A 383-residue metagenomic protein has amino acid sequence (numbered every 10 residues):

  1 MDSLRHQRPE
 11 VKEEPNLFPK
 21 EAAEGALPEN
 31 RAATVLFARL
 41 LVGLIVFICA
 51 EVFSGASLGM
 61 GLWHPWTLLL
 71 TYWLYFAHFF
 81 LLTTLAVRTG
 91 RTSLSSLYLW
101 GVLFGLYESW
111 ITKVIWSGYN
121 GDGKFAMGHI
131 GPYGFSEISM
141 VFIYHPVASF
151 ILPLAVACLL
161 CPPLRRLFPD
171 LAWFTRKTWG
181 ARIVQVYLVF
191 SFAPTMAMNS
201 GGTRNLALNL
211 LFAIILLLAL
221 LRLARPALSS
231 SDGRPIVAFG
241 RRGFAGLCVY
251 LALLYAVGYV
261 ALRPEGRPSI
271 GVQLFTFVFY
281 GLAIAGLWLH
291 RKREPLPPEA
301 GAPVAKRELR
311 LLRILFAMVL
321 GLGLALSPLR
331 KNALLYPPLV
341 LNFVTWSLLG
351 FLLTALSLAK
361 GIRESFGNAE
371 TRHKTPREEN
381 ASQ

Functional and structural regions predicted by a protein language model:
P19, G25-F80: N-terminal signal-anchor module of multipass membrane proteins
L27-L41, R176-G180, K306-L312: N-terminal membrane topogenic signal
C49-P65, Y119-F135, A197-L208, V260-I270 (+1 more regions): Membrane-interface interhelical loops and short amphipathic "cap" helices that link adjacent transmembrane segments
Y72-T83, V141-L159, L211-A227, F277-H290 (+1 more regions): Hydrophobic cores of alpha-helical transmembrane segments in multi-pass inner/ER membrane proteins, independent
L74-F80, F104-V114, L254: A generic, lipid-embedded transmembrane alpha helix
R91-Y107, I111-V184: Membrane-interface helix-loop-helix junctions at boundaries between adjacent transmembrane segments
L171-Q185, S200-L211, S230-Y250: Membrane-water interface at loop-to-transmembrane-helix junctions
D232-Q383: Extended, charged low-complexity segments that frequently continue into or abut oligomerization scaffolds
